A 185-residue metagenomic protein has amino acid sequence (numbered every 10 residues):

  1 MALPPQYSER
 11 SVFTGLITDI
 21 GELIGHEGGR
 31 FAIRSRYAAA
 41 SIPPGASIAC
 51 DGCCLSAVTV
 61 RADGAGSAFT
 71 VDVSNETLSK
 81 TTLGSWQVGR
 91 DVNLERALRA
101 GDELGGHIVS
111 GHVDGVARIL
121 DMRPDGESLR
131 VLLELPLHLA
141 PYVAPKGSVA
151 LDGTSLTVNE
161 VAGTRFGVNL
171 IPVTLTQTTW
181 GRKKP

Functional and structural regions predicted by a protein language model:
A2-P185: Conserved loop->alpha-helix
